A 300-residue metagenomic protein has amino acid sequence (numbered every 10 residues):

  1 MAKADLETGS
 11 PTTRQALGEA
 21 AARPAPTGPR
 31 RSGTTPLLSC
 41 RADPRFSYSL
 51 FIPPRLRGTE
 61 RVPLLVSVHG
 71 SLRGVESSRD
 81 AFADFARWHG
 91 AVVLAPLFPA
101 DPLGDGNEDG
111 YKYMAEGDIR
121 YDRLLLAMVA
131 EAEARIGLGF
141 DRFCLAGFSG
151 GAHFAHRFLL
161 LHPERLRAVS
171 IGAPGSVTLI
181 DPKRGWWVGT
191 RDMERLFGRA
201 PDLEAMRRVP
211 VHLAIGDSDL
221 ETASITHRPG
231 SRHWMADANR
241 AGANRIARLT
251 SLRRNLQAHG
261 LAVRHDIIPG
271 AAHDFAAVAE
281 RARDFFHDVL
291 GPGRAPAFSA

Functional and structural regions predicted by a protein language model:
M1-L64, A146-F148, H153, H162 (+5 more regions): A domain-start/cap signature at the N-terminus of enzymes
P44-S47, P54, E60-D141: Serine-hydrolase catalytic machinery in alpha/beta-hydrolase-like enzymes
V66-V68, G172, I215, I268: Alpha/beta-hydrolase
L97-D101, G175, A271: Short beta-to-alpha linker loops that shape the active-site pocket of alpha/beta-hydrolase fold enzymes
R157-R167: Conserved hydrolase catalytic core segment
A168, A173-H259: The feature captures the conserved acid-bearing segment of alpha/beta-hydrolase catalytic domains
A247-A300: C-terminal catalytic histidine-bearing segment of alpha/beta-hydrolase fold enzymes
